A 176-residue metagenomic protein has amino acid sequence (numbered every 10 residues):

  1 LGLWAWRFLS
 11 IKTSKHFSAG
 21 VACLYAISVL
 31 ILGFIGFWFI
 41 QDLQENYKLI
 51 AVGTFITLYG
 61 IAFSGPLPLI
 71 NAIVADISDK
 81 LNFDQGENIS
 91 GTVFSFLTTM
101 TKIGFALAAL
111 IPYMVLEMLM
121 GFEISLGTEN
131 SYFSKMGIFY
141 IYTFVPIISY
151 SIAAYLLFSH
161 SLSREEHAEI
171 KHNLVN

Functional and structural regions predicted by a protein language model:
L1-N176: Membrane-embedded alpha-helical bundles of multi-pass transporters/translocases, especially carrier/permease families
